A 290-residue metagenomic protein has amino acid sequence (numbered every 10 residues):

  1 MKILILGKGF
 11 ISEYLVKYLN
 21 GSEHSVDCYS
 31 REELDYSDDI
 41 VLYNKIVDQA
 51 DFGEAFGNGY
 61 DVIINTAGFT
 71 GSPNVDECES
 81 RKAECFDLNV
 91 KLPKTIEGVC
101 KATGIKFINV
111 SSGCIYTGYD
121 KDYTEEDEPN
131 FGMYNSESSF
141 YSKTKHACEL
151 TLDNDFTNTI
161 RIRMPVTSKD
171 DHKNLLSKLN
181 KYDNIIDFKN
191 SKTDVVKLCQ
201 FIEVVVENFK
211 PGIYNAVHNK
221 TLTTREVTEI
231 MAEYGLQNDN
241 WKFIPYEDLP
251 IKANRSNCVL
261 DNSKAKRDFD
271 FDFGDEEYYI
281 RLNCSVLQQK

Functional and structural regions predicted by a protein language model:
L6, Y29, I63-A67, F107-G113 (+2 more regions): SDR active-site strand-loop-helix element
S12-E13: N-terminal Rossmann-fold NAD(P) dinucleotide-binding loop
D27-F52: Adenosine-cofactor binding site in Rossmann-like domains, unifying the SAM/SAH pocket of S-adenosylmethionine-dependent
Y43-V90: NAD(P)H-binding glycine-rich loop region in Rossmannoid oxidoreductase-like domains and their noncatalytic homologs
S80-D87, K91, I115-I160, T167: Catalytic helix-loop patch of NAD(P)-dependent Rossmann-fold dehydrogenases
L150-K197, V204: NAD(P)-dependent short-chain dehydrogenase/reductase
F201-N257, K290: Mid/C-terminal beta-alpha module of Rossmann-like enzyme folds, strongest in SDR-family dehydrogenases/epimerases
A253-K290: C-terminal amphipathic/interface module of NAD(P)-dependent oxidoreductases and related NAD-binding regulators
